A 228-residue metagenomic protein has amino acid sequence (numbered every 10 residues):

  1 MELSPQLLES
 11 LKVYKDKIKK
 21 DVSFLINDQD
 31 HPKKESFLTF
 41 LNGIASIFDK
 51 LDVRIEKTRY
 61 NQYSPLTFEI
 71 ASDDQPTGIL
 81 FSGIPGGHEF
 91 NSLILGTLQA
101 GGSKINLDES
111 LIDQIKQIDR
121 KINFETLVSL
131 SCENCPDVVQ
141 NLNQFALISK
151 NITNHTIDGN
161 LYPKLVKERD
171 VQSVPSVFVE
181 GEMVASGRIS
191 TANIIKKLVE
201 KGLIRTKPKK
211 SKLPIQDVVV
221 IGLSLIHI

Functional and structural regions predicted by a protein language model:
M1-D21, E89-R120, E200-V218: N-terminal leader/targeting and pre-domain segments
D21, L25-N27, R120-S129, V218-I221: Short active-site neighborhood of thiol/selenol oxidoreductases, capturing the structured segment around
D30, V128-S131, S173, S224: Short pre-active-site segment immediately N-terminal to redox-active cysteine/selenocysteine motifs in thiol-based
K34-A45, P136-I148: Typically the conserved alpha-helix immediately C-terminal to a functionally engaged Cys/Sec in thioredoxin-like
K50-Y60, K150-K164: Thiol-based oxidoreductase modules, predominantly thioredoxin-like and allied folds used for disulfide exchange
Y60-I79, P163, E168-E180: Structural micro-motif
S72-S103, F178-P208: Non-catalytic, surface beta->alpha helical segment in thiol-disulfide oxidoreductase systems
I226-I228: Conserved small/polar residues in nucleotide/adenosyl-binding loops
